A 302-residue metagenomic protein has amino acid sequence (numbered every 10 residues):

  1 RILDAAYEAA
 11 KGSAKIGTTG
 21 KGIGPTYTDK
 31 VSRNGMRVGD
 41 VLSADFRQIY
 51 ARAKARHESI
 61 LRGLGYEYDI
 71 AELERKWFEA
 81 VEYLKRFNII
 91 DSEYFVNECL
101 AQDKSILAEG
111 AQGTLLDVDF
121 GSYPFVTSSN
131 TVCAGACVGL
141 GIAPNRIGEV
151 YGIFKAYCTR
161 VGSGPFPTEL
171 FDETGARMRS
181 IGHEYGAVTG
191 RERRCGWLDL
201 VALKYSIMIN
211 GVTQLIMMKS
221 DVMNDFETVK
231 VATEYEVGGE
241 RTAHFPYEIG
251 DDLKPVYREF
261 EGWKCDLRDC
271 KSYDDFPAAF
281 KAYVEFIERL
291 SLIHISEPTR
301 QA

Functional and structural regions predicted by a protein language model:
R1-L290: TRNA-recognition modules of translation machinery and tRNA-sensing kinases, especially anticodon-binding
R194, P298-T299: A subset of signal/propeptide-processing and intrinsically disordered low-complexity segments in secreted/extracellular
I293-H294, Q301-A302: Single conserved hydrophobic/aromatic residue that forms the stacking wall/gate of nucleotide- or nucleobase-binding
